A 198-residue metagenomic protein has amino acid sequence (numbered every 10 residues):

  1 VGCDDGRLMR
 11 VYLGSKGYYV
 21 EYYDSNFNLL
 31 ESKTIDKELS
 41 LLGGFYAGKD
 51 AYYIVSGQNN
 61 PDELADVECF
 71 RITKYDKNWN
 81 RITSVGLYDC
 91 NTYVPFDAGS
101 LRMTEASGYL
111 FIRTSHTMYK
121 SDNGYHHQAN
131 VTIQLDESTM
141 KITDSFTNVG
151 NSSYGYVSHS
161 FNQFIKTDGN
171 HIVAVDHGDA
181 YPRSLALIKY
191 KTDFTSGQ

Functional and structural regions predicted by a protein language model:
V1-G2, E38-G48, Y93-M103, N151-T167: Repeated scaffold domains used in trafficking and secretory/extracellular systems, primarily beta-propellers
V1-Y18, E38-L39: Beta-strand-rich domains and repeat architectures in extracellular enzymes and scaffolds, especially beta-propellers
D5-R10, D50-V55, G108-R113, G169-V173: Entry beta-strands of beta-propeller and related beta-repeat scaffolds
L13-K16, D62-E68, K120-A129, D179-R183: Short, solvent-exposed loop/turn segments at conserved positions within beta-propeller repeat blades
V20-Y23, V67-K77, Y125-M140, S184-F194: Beta-propeller blade signature
L29-P61, E68, G86-N91: Blade-loop segments of beta-propeller domains
S32-E38, S84-F96, T143-V157, Q198: Short loop/turn motifs that cap or connect beta-strands within the blades of beta-propeller-type repeat domains
V67-F70, R81-A106, S115-S121, H126-H127: Asp-box/WD-like beta-propeller blade repeats and closely related beta-sheet repeat scaffolds
